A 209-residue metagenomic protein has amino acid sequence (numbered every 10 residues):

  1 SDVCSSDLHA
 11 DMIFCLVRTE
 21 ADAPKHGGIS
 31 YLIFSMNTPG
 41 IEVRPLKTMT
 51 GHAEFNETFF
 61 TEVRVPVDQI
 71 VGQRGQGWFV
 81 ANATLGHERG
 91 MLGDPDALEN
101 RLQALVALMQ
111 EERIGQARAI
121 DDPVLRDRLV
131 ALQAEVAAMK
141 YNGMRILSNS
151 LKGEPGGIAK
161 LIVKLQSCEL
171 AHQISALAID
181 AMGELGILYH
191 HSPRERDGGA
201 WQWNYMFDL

Functional and structural regions predicted by a protein language model:
D2-V3, E195-L209: Short, intrinsically disordered, charge-balanced linker/junction segments flanking boundaries in proteins
C4-D7, M49-T50, L209: Glycine-rich phosphate/pyrophosphate-binding beta-alpha loops
C4-R44: A short core secondary-structure module
R18-D22, S35, P39, T61 (+10 more regions): Short, well-ordered loop/turn and helix-capping segments at boundaries between secondary-structure elements and domains
I29, F55, G75, K160-I162 (+1 more regions): Active-site lining segments that contact anionic ligands and/or coordinate catalytic metals
I41-Y141, F207: Glycine-rich beta->alpha junctions and the first turn(s) of the following alpha-helix
I114, P123, A137-R196: C-terminal helix-coil-helix/basic helical segment that borders enzyme active sites and/or dimer interfaces and provides
